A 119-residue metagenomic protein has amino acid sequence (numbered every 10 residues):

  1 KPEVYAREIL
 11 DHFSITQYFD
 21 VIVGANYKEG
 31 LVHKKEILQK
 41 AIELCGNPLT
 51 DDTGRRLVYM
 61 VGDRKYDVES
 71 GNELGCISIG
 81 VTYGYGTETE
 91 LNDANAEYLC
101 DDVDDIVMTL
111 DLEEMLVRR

Functional and structural regions predicted by a protein language model:
K1-Y5: Canonical radical SAM enzyme core domain
R7-R119: Asp-based, Mg2+/Mn2+-dependent phosphohydrolase catalytic module
